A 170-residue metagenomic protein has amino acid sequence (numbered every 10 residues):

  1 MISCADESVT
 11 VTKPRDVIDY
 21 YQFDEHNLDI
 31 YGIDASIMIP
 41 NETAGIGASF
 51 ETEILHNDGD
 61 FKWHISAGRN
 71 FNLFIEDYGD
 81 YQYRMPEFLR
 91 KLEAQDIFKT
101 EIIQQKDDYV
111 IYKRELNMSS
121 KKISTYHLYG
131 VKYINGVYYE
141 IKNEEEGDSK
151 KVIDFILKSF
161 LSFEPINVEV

Functional and structural regions predicted by a protein language model:
I2-F61, K142-V170: N-terminal targeting sequences that direct proteins away from the cytosol to non-cytosolic compartments
D29, F71-G79, N117-M118, K142-K150: Second-shell loop/turn segments in exported
I30-S36, S66-N70, K121-K122, G136: Glycine-centered tight beta-turn/hairpin loop motif at sheet-sheet or coil-to-beta transitions
M38-I39, N72-D77, L128-Y129: Short amphipathic beta-strand/extended segments with alternating polar/hydrophobic composition
N41-A44, E76-Q82, Y133-I134: A short, sequence-level motif marking secondary-structure junctions
N57-M85: A short acidic-to-branched-hydrophobic micro-motif
R84-E87, I123, K150-D154: A short, polar/proline- and glycine-enriched secondary-structure boundary/capping micro-motif
F88-Y138: Signature of long, low-cysteine stretches enriched in small and polar/charged residues
